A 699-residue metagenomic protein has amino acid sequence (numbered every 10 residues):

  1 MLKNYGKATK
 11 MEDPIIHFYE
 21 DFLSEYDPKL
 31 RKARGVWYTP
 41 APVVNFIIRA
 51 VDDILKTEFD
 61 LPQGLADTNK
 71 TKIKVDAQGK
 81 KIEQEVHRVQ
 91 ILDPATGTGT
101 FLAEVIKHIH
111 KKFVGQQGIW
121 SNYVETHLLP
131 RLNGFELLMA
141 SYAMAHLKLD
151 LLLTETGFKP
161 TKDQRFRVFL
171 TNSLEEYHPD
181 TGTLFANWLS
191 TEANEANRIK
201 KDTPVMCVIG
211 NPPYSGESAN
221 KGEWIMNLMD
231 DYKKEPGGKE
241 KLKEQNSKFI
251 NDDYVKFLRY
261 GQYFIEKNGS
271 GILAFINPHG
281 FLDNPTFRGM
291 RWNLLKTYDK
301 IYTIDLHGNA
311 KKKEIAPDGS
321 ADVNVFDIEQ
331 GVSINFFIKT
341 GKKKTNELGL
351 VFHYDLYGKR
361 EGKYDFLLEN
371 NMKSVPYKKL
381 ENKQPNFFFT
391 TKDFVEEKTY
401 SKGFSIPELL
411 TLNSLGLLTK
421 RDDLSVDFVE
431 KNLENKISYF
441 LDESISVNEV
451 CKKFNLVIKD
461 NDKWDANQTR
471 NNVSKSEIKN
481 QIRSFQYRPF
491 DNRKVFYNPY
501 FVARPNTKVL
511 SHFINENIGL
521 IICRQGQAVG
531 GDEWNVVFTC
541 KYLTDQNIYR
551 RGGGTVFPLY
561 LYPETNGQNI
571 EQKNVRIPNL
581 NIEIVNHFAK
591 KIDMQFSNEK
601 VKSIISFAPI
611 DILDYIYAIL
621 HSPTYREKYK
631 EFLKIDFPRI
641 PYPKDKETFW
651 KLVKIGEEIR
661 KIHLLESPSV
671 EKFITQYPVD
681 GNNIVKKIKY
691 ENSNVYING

Functional and structural regions predicted by a protein language model:
Y5-H17, F22-I304, G308-K313: SAM-dependent methyltransferase catalytic region
A219-W224, L228, E244-Q245, Y263-G699: Sequence-level detector for compositionally biased, low-complexity segments
